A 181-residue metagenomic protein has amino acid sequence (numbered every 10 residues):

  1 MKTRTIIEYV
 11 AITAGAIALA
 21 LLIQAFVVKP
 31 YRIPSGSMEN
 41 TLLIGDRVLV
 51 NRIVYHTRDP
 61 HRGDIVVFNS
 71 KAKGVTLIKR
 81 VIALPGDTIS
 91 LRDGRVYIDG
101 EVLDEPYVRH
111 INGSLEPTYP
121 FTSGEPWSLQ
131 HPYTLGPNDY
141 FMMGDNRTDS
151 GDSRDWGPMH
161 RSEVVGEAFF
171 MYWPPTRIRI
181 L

Functional and structural regions predicted by a protein language model:
K2-V10, L22, K29-R32, E39-L181: Soluble "head" domains of membrane/secretory-pathway proteins
I12-A16, A20: Hydrophobic alpha-helical membrane-embedded or membrane-associated segments
